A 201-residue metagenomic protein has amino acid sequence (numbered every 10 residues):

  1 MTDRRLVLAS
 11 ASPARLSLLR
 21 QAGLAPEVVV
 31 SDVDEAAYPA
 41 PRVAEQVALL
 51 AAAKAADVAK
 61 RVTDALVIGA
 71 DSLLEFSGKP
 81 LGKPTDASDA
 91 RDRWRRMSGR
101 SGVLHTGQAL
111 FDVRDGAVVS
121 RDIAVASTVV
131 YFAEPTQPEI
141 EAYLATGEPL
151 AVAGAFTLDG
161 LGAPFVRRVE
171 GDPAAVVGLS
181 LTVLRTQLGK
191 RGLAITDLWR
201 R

Functional and structural regions predicted by a protein language model:
T2-L24: N-terminal beta1-alpha1 ligand-phosphate binding loop
T2-L6, P41-R201: Anionic-ligand binding patches
A11, S31, V113: Cofactor-binding loop segments of dinucleotide-utilizing enzymes, especially the Rossmann-like FAD- and NAD(P)+-binding
S17-Q21, Y38-P39, K60-R61: Short loop/helix-cap segments at secondary-structure boundaries that form the rim of catalytic
G23-A40, V118-A126: Short glycine-rich, Thr/Ser-proximal phosphate-binding strand/loop in the N-terminal lobe of ATP-dependent enzymes
